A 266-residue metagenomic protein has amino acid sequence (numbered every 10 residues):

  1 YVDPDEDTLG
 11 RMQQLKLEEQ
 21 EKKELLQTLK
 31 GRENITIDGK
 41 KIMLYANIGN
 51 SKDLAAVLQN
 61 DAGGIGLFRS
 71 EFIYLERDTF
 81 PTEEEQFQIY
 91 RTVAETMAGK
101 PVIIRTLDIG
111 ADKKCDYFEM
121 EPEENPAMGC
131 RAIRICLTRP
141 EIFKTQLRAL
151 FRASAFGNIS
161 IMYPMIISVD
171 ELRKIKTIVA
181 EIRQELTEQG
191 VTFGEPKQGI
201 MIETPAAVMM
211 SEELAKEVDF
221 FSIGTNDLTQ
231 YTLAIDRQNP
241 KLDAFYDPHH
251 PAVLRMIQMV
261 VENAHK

Functional and structural regions predicted by a protein language model:
Y1-Q14: Conserved glycine-bearing catalytic or ligand-binding loops at nucleotide- and phosphate-handling centers of large
K16-E19: Phosphate-binding P-loop/Walker A region and its immediate neighborhood
E24-K266: Conserved alpha/beta-domain cores
